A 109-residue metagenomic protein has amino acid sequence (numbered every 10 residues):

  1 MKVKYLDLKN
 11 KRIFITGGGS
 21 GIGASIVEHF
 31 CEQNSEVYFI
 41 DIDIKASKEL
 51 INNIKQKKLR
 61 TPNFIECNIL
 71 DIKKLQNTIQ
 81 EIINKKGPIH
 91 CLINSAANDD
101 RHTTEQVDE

Functional and structural regions predicted by a protein language model:
M1-R12: Flexible N-terminal pre-Rossmann segment of NAD(P)-dependent oxidoreductases
R12, G17-G21: Conserved glycine-rich cofactor-binding loop
T16-G17, I89-A97: Rossmann-fold scaffold of SDR-type NAD(P)-dependent oxidoreductases
G21, S25, D99: NAD(P)H-binding Rossmann-fold N-terminus in SDR/SDR-like oxidoreductases, specifically the glycine-rich beta1-alpha1
F30: Aromatic pocket-lining residues of Rossmann-like dinucleotide-binding sites
S35-E49: Conserved glycine-rich Rossmann-like NAD(P)H-binding loop of the short-chain dehydrogenase/reductase
I44-K45, I65-T78, E109: The beta1-alpha1 cofactor-binding region of Rossmann-like NAD(H)/NADP(H)-dependent oxidoreductases
D99-E109: Conserved mid-core segment of classical short-chain dehydrogenase/reductases
